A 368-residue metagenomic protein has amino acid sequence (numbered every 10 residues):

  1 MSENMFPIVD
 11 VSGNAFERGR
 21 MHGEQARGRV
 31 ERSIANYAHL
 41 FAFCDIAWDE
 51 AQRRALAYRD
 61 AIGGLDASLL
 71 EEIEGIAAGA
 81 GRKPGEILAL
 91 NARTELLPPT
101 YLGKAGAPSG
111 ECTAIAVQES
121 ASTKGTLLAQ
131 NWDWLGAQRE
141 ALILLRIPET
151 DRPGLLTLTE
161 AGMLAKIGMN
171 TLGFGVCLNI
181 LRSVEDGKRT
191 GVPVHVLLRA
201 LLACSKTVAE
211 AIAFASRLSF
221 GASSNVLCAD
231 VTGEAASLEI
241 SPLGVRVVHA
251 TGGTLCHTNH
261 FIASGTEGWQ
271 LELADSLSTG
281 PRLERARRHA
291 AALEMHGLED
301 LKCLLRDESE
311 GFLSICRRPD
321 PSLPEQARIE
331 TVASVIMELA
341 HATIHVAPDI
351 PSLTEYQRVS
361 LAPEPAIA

Functional and structural regions predicted by a protein language model:
M1-E111, S205-S223, D230-L243, T254-A368: C-terminus-biased signal that marks the final domain/tail of proteins
N36-L40, E50-Q52, I76, S122-T123 (+7 more regions): Generic detector of short, locally flexible boundary/turn motifs and exposed helical patches
R93-K188, V192, V196, V332-V335 (+2 more regions): Internal mixed beta-strand/loop scaffold within catalytic domains of large alpha/beta enzymes
Q130, R146, R199, R282-R287: Basic side chains
C177-V231: Loop-centered beta-sheet repeat module
V247-A250: Acidic, Ser/Thr-rich peripheral helices and adjacent loops at domain boundaries
